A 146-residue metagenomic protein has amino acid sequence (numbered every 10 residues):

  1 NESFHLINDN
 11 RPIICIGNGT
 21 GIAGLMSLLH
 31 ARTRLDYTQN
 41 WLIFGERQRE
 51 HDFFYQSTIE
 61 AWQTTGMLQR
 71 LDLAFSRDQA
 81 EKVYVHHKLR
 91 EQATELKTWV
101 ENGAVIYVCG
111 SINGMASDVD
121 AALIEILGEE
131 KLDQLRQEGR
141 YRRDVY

Functional and structural regions predicted by a protein language model:
N1-F4, T33, Y37-Y146: Reductase modules of NAD(P)H-dependent flavoproteins
D9-A31: Active-site beta-strand/loop microenvironment that shapes enzyme catalytic pockets
